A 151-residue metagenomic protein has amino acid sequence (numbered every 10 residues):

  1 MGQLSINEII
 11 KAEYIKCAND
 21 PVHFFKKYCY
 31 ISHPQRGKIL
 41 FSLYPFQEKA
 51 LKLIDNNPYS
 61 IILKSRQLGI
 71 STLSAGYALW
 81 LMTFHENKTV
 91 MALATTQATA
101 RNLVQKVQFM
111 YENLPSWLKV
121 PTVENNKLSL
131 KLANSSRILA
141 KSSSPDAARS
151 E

Functional and structural regions predicted by a protein language model:
G2-E151: Phosphate/NTP-binding elements of NTP-utilizing enzymes
